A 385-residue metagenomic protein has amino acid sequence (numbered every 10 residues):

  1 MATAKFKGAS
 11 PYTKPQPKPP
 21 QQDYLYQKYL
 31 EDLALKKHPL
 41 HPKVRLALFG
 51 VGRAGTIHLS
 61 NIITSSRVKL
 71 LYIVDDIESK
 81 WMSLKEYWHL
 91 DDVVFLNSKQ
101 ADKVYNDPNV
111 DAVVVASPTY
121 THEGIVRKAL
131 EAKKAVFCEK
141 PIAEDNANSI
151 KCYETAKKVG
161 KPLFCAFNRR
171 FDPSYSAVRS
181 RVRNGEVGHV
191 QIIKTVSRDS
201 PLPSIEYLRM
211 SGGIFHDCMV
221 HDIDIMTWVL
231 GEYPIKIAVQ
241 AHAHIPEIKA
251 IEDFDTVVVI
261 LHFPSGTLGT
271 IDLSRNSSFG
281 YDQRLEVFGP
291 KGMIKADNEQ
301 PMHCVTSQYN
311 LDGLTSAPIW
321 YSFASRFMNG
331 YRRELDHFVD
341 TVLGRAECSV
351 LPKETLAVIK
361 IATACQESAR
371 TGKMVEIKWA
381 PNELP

Functional and structural regions predicted by a protein language model:
M1-L40, A112-V114, D340-P385: C-terminal helix-rich "cap/oligomerization" subdomain common to oxidoreductases
A2-L90: N-terminal Rossmann-like dinucleotide-binding module
H58, V93-T155: Beta-loop-alpha module in the N-terminal Rossmann-like domain of NAD(P)-dependent dehydrogenases, especially those
S83-D92, C152-V159: Short, conserved SAM-binding/catalytic segment of Class I S-adenosyl-L-methionine-dependent methyltransferases
Y120, A143-S204: A contiguous active-site-proximal alpha/beta segment in oxidoreductase catalytic domains
I205-L268, D272-F279, K353-A357: Rossmann-like dinucleotide-binding domain that binds NAD(P)(H)
H242, I248-D253, P264-E334, L351 (+1 more regions): NAD(P)-dinucleotide binding in Rossmann-like oxidoreductases
